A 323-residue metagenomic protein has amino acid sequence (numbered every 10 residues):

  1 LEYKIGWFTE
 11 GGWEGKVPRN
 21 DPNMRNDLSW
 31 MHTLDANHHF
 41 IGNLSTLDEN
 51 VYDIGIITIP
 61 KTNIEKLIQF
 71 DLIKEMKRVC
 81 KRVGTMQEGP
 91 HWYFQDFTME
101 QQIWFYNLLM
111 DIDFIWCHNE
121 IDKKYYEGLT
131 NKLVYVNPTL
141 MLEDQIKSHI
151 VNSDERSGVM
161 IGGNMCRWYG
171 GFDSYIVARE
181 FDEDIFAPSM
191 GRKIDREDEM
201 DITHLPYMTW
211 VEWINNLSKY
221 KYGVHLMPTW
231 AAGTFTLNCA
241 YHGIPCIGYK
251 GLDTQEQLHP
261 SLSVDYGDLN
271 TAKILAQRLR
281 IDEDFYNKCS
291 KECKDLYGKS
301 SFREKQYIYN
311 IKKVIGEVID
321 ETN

Functional and structural regions predicted by a protein language model:
L1-L72, R78-C80, I247, S261-D265 (+3 more regions): N-terminal pre-catalytic "stem/leader" segment of glycosyltransferase-like enzymes
K16-N26, E143-W210: Conserved catalytic-core segment of nucleotide-activated headgroup transferases in glycan assembly
P22, I281-I319: A charged, aromatic-enriched C-terminal amphipathic alpha-helix characteristic of glycosyltransferases across folds
F97-F114: Membrane-proximal helix-turn-helix segments that form the acceptor-binding/catalytic region of lipid-linked
D113-Y125, T130-K147: Donor nucleotide-sugar binding/catalytic pocket of nucleotide-sugar-dependent glycosyltransferases
I214, T236-H242, Q255: Short alpha-helical segment that forms part of, or immediately flanks, the ligand-binding pocket in carbohydrate-active
S218-A231, I244: Acidic donor-binding loop of glycosyltransferase active sites
P260-N270, Q277-E283: Conserved acidic donor-binding segment of nucleotide-sugar-dependent glycosyltransferases
